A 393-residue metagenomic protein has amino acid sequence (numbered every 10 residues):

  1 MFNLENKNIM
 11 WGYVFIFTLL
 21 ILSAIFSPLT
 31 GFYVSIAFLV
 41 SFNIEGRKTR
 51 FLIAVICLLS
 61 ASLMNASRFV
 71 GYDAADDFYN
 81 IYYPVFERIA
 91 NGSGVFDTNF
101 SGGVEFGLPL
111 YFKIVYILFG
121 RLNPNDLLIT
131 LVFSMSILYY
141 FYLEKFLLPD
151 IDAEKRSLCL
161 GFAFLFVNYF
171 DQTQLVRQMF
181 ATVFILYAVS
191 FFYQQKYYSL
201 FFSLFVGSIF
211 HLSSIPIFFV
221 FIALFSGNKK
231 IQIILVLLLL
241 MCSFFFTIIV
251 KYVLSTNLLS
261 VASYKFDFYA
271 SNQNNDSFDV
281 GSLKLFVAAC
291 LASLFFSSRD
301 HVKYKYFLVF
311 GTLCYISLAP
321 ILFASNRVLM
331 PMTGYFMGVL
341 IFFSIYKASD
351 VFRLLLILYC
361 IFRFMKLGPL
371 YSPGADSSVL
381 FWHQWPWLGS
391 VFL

Functional and structural regions predicted by a protein language model:
N6-M10, R47-V55, Q232-I233, R299-F310 (+1 more regions): Membrane-interfacial loop-to-transmembrane alpha-helix junctions, especially the N-terminal start
F17-L22, N168, S199-A223, Y315-S317: Membrane-interface alpha helices of multi-pass inner-membrane proteins
A61-V95, P109, P216-G334, P369-L393: Alpha-helical transmembrane segments and terminal signal-anchor/GPI-anchor hydrophobic tails, characterized by long
Y79-E87, T98-R121: Short hydrophobic/aromatic helix or loop-helix immediately within or flanking a transmembrane segment in polytopic
L131-P149: Transmembrane-helix motifs of polytopic, lipid-linked glycan transferases
L143-L165: Transmembrane-helix signature of polytopic, membrane-embedded enzymes that assemble or transfer cell-envelope glycans
Q172-M179: Short acidic/glycine- and proline-prone juxtamembrane loop motifs at membrane-interface regions of multi-pass membrane
I185-S199: Membrane-interface transmembrane helices that cradle and orient dolichyl/undecaprenyl
